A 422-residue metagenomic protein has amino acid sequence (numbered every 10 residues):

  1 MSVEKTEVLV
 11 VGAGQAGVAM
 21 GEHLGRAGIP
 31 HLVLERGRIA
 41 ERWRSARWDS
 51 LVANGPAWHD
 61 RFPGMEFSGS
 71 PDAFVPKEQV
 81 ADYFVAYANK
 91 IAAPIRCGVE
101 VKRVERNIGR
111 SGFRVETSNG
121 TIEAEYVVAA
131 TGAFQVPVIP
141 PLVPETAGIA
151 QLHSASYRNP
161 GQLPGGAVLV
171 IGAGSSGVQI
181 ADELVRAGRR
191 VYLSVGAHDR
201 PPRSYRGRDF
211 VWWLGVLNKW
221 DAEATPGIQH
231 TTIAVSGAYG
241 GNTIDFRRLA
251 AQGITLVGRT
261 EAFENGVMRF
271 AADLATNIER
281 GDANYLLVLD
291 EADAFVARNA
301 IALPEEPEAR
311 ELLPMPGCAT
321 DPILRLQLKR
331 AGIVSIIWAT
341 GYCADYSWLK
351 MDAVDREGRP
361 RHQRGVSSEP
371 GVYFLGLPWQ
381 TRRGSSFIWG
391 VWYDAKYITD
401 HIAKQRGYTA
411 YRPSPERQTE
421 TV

Functional and structural regions predicted by a protein language model:
S2-S45, D72-V422: Flavin (primarily FAD) cofactor-binding/catalytic cores of flavoenzymes
W48: Active-site beta3 strand of CheY-like receiver
A53-D72: Glycine-rich flavin
